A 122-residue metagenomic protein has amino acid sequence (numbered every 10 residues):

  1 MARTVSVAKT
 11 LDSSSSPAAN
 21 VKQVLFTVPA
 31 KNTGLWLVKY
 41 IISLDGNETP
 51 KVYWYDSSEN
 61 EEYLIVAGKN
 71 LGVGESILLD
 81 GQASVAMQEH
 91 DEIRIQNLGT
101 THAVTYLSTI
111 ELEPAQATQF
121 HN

Functional and structural regions predicted by a protein language model:
M1-T33, I41, N97-N122: C-terminal interaction-tip segments
V21-Q23, L35-L37, S76-D80: Intrinsic-disorder/low-complexity, polar/charged segments enriched in Ser/Thr/Lys/Arg/Asp/Glu/Gln
N32, S57-N60, V73, G99-T100: Extracellular repetitive beta-rich solenoid segments
T33-L44, E92: A short beta-strand element within beta-rich, extracytoplasmic domains of secreted/secretory-pathway proteins
L35-L37, N47-K51, A103-T105: Exposed beta-strand and adjacent loop surfaces of beta-rich binding modules that mediate intermolecular recognition
G46-G68: Short, surface-exposed beta-strand/strand-loop-strand elements in extracellular ectodomains
N60-E89: Intrinsically disordered, low-complexity Pro/Gly/Ser/Thr-rich segments with frequent PxxP/GP/PP motifs and embedded
S84-H102: Noncatalytic modules at the cell exterior or secretory-pathway interfaces, chiefly beta-strand-rich lectin/adhesion
